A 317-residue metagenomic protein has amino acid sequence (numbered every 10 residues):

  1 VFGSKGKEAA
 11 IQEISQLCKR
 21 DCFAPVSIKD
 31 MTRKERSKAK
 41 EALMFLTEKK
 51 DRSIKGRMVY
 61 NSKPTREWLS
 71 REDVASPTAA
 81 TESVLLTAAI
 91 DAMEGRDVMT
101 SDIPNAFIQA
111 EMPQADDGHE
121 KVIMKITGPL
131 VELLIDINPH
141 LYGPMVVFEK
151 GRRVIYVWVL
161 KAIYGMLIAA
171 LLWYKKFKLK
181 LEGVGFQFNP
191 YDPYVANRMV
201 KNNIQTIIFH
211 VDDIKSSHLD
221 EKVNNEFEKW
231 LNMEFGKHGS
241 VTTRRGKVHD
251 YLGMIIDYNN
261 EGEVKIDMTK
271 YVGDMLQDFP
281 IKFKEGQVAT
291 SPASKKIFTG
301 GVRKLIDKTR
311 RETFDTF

Functional and structural regions predicted by a protein language model:
V1-F317: Long, low-complexity, charge-biased intrinsically disordered regions
